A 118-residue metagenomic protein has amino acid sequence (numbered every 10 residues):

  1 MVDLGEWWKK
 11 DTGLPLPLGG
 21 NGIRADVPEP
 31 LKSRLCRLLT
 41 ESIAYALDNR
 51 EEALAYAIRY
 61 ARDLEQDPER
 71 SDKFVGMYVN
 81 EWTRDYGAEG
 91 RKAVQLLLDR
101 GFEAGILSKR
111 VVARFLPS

Functional and structural regions predicted by a protein language model:
M1-Y60: Pocket-lining segment of extracytoplasmic ligand-binding domains
Y56-S118: An extracytoplasmic/periplasmic, membrane-proximal ligand-sensing/linker region
